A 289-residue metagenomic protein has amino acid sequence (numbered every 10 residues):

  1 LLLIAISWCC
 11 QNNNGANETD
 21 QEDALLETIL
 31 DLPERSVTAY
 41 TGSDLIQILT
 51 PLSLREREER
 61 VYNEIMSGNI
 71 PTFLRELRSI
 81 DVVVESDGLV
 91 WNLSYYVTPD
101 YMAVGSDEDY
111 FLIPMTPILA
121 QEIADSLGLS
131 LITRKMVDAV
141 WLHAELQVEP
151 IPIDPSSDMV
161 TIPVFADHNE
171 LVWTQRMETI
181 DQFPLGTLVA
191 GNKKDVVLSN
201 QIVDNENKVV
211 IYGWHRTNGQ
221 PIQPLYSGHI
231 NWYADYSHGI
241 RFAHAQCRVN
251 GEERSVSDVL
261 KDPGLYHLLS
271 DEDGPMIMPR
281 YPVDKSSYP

Functional and structural regions predicted by a protein language model:
I6-C9: C-terminal motif of bacterial Sec signal peptides marking the signal peptidase cleavage site
Q11-N17: Bacterial lipoprotein signal-peptidase II cleavage site
P33-P117, Q246: A short glycine-rich, aromatic-capped structural motif
V104-F111, I123-L127, G228-H229: Second-shell loop/turn segments in exported
D109-P117, S130, R134, W232-D235: Solvent-exposed, acidic/flexible segments
P117-P184, F242: Conserved hydrophobic ligand-interaction patch in extracellular adhesion modules
D181-C247: Catalytic cores and adjacent binding grooves of peptidoglycan-active enzymes
Y233-P289: Low-complexity, Gly/Ser/Thr/Pro-rich intrinsically disordered linker/tail segments
